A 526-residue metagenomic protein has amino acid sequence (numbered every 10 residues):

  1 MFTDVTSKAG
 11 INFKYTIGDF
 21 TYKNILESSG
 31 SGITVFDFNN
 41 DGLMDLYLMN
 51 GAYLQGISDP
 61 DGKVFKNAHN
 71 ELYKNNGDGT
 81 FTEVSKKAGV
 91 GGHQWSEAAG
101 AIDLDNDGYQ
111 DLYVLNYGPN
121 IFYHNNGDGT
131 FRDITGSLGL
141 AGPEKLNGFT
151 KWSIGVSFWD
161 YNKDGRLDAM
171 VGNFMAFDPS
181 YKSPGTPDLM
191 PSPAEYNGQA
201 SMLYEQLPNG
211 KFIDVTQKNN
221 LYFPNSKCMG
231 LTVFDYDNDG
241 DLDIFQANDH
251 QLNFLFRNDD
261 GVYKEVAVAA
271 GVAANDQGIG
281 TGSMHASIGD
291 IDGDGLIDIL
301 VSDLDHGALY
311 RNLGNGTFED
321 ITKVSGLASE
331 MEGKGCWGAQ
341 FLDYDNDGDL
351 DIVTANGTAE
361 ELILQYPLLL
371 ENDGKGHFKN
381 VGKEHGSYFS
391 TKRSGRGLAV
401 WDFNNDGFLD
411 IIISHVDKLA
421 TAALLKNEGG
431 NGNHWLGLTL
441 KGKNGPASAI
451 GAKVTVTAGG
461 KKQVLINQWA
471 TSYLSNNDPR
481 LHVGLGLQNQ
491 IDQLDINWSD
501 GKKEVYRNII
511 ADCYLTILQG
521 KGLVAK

Functional and structural regions predicted by a protein language model:
T3-S7, T82-K86, R132-L138, I213-Q217 (+3 more regions): Beta-propeller fold detector
I11-G32, K66, A88-G100, G139-S157 (+8 more regions): Repeat-based blade/solenoid architectures
D19-F20, K211, S329, E360-I363 (+1 more regions): Gly/Ser/Thr/Pro-enriched helix-cap/hinge segments flanking short amphipathic alpha-helices
G30-N40, K74, W95-Q110, H124 (+8 more regions): Beta-propeller blade termini
L43-N50, D107, D111-N116, A169-N173 (+6 more regions): Hydrophobic beta-strand segments that make up the repeating blades of beta-propeller and related beta-repeat
M49-F65, F174-Y196, T354-I363: Short, conserved, GDST-rich strand-edge loop motifs in beta-rich repeat architectures
H69-N76, N197-Q206, R257, P367-D373: Beta-propeller blade signature
V84-L104, L115-Y161, A176-A194, G198-A200 (+1 more regions): Asp-box/WD-like beta-propeller blade repeats and closely related beta-sheet repeat scaffolds
